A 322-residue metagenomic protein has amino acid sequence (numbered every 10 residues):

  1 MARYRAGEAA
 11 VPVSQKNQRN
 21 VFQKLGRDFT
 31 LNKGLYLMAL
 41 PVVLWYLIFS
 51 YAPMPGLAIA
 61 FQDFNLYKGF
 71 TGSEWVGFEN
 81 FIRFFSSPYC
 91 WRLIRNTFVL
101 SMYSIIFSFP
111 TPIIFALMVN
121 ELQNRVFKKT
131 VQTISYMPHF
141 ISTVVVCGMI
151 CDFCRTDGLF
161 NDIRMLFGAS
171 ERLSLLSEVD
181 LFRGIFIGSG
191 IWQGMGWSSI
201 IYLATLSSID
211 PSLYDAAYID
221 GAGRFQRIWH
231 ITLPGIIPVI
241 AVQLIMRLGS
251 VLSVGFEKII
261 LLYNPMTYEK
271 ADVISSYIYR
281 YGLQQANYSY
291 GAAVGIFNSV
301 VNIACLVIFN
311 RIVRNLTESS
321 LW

Functional and structural regions predicted by a protein language model:
M1-D28: Short, Lys/Arg-rich, polar N-terminal cytosolic tail immediately upstream of the first transmembrane signal-anchor
D28-W322: A structural signal for multi-pass alpha-helical bundles of membrane permease subunits that mediate small-molecule
